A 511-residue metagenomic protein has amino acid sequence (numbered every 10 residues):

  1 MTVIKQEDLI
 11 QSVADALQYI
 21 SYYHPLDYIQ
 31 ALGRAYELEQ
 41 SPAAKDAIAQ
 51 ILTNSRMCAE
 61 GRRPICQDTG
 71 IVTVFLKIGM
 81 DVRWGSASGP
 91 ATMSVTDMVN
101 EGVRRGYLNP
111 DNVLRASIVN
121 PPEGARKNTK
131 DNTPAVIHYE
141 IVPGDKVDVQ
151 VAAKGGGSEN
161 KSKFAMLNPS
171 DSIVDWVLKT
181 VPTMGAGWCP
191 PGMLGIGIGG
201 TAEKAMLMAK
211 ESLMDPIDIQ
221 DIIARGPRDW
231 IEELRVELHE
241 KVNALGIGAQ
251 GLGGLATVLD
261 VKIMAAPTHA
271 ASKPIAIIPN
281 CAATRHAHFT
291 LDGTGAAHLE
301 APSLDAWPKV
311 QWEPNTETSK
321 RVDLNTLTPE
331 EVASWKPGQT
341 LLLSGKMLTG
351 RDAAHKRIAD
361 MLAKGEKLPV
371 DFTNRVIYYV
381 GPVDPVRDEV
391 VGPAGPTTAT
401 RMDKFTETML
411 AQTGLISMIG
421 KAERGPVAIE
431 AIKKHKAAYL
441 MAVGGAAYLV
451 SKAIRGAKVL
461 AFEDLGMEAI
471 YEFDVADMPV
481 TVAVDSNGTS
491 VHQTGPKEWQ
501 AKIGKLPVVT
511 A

Functional and structural regions predicted by a protein language model:
M1-I196, T201-N315, A411: Non-transmembrane, aqueous-exposed alpha-helical and coiled segments at domain scale
L194-T201, S344-G345, G420, V443-G444: Glycine-rich beta-strand-to-loop/alpha-helix junction loops that act as flexible
I217-G253, T349-M478: Feature captures the catalytic cores and cofactor-binding loops of soluble hydro-lyases/lyases that act on carboxylate
G253-V261, T268-H269, A282, K452-A511: C-terminal binding/interaction regions
E317-L327: Short, structured beta-strand/loop micro-motifs enriched in basic residues and often containing a Trp
E330-A333, V370: Residue "hotspots" at secondary-structure boundaries inside conserved domains
V332-W335, L341: Short, well-ordered loop/turn sites that connect or cap secondary structure elements
T340, K346-G350, S486: Short, charged beta-turn/beta-strand-edge "cap" motif at the junction between a beta-strand and an adjacent loop
